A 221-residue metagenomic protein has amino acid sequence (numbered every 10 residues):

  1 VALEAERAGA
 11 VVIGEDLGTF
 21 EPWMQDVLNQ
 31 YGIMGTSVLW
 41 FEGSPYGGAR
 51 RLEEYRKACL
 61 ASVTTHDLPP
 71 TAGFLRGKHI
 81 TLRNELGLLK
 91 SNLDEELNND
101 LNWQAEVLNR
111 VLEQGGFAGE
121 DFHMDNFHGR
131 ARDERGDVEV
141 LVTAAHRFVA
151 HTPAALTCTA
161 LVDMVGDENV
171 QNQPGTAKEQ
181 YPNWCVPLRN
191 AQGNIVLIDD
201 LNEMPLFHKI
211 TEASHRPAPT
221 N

Functional and structural regions predicted by a protein language model:
V1-N221: Catalytic cores of glycan-processing enzymes that make or break glycosidic bonds
